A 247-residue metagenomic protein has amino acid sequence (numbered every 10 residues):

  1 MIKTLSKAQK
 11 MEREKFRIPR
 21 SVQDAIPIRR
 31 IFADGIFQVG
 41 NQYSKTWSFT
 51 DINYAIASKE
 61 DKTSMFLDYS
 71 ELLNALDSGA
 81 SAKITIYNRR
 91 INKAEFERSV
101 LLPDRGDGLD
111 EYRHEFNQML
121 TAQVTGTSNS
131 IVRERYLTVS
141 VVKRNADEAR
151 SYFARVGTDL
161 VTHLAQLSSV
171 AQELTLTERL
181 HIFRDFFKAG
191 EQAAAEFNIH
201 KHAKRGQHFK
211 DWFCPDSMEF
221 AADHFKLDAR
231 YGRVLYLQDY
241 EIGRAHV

Functional and structural regions predicted by a protein language model:
M1-R244: Extended, folded cores of ATP/NTP-driven motor/assembly subunits in large transport and secretion machines
